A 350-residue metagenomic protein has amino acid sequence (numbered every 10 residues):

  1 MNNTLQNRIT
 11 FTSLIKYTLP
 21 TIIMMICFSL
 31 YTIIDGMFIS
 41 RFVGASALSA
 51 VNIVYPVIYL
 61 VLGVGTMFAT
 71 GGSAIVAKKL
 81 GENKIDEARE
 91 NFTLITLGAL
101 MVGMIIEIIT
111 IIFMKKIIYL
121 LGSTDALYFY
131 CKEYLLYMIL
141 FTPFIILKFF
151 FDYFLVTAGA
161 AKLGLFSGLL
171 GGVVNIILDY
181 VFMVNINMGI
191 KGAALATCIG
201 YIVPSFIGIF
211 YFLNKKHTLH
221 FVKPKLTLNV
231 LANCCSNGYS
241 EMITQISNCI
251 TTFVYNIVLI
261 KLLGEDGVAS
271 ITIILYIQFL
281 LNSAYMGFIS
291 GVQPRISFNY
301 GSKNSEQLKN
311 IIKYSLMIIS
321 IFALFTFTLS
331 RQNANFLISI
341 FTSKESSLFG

Functional and structural regions predicted by a protein language model:
M1-T18, T197, G208-N248: Interhelical loop/hinge segments that connect adjacent transmembrane helices in multipass membrane
T12-S73, Y239-I260: Signature of the first transmembrane helix
T18, M25, N52-Y55, A99 (+7 more regions): Residue-level recognition of transmembrane alpha-helices in multi-pass small-molecule transporters/permeases
L30-S49, I118-D125, V181-M188, C249-L280 (+2 more regions): Helix-terminus/linker motif at the lipid-water interface of multi-pass membrane proteins
L48-I108, I145-L163, I260, S270-T328 (+1 more regions): Small-residue-rich hydrophobic transmembrane alpha-helices
A69, M138-V156, G164-G172, A193-F206 (+1 more regions): Short runs within selected transmembrane alpha-helices of multi-pass transporters and secretion channels
I105-L136, F325-S347: Short membrane-interface helical motifs at transmembrane helix boundaries in multi-pass membrane transporters
G172-S205, Q332-S339, L348: Membrane-interface helix-loop junctions in multi-pass transport and translocation proteins
